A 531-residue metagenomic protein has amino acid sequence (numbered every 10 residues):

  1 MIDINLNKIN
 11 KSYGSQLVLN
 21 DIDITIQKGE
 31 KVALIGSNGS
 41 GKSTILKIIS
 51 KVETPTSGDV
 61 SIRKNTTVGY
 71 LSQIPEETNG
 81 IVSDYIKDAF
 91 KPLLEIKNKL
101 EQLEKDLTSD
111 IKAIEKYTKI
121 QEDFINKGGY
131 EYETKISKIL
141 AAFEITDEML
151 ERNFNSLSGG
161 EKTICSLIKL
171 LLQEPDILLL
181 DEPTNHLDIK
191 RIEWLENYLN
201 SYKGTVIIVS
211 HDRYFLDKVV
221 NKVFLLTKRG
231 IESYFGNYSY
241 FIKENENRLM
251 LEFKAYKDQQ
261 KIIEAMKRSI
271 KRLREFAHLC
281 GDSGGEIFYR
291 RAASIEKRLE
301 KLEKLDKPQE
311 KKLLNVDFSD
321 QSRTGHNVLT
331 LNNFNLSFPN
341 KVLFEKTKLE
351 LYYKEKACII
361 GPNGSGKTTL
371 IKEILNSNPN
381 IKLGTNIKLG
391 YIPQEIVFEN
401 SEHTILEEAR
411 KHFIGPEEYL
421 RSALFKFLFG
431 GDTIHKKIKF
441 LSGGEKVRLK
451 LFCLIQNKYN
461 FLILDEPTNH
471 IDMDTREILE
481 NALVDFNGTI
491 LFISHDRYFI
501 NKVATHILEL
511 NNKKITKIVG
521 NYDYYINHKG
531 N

Functional and structural regions predicted by a protein language model:
M1-E252, Y256, S322-N531: ABC ATP-binding cassette signature C-motif
L93-E104, I120, Q259, I263-A277 (+1 more regions): Non-transmembrane amphipathic alpha-helical segments
D106, D123, Y130, D212 (+6 more regions): Soluble, cytosolic/nucleoplasmic coiled-coil alpha-helices used as oligomeric scaffolds and tethers in large eukaryotic
Q121-E122, S283-F288, N315-S319: Alpha-helical segments in transporter systems
G204, R268, E275-H278, K304-K307 (+3 more regions): Generic structural signal for secondary-structure transition and capping sites
N245-L273, F288, A292-L302: Intracellular alpha-helical coupling/juxtamembrane segments of multi-pass membrane proteins
E300-K311, K382: Proline-centered turn/helix-capping motifs that create local helix->coil transitions or kinks
P308-R323: Short, flexible cytosolic linker that couples an ABC transmembrane/permease module to its adjacent nucleotide-binding
